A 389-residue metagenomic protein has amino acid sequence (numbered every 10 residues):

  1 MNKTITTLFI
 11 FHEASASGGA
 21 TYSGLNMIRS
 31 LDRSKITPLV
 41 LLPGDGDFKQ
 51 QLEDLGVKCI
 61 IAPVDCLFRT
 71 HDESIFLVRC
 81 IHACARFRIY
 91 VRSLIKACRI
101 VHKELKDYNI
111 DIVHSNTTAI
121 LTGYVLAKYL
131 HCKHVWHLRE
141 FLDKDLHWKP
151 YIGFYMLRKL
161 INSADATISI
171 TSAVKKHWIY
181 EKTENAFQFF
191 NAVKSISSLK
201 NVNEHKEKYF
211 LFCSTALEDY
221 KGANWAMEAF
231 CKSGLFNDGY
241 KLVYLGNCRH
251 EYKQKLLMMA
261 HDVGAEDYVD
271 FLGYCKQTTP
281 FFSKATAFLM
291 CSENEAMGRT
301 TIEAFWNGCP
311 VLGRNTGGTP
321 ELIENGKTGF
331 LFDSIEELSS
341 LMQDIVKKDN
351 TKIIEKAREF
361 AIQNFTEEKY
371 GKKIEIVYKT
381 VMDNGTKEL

Functional and structural regions predicted by a protein language model:
T7-L8, N203-K221, M227-F230, V243: Conserved donor-binding/catalytic core segment of Leloir-type glycosyltransferases
G18-N26, L217-K232, Q254, I302: A conserved mid-protein helix/loop that constitutes part of the nucleotide-sugar donor-binding site
L41-D47, C213-S214, K241-K255: Glycosyltransferase donor-sugar binding loop
I60-P63, R158, N162-S198: Donor nucleotide-sugar binding/catalytic pocket of nucleotide-sugar-dependent glycosyltransferases
K255-G273: Nucleotide-activated donor-binding/catalytic signature segment of Leloir-type glycosyltransferases, i.e., the conserved
Y274, E293: Aromatic "clamp/platform" in nucleotide-sugar-dependent glycosyltransferases that forms part of the donor/acceptor
P310-G313: Short hydrophobic beta-strand element within catalytic cores of glycosyltransferases and related nucleotide-activated
N325-G326, F330-E336, D344-N350: Conserved acidic donor-binding segment of nucleotide-sugar-dependent glycosyltransferases
